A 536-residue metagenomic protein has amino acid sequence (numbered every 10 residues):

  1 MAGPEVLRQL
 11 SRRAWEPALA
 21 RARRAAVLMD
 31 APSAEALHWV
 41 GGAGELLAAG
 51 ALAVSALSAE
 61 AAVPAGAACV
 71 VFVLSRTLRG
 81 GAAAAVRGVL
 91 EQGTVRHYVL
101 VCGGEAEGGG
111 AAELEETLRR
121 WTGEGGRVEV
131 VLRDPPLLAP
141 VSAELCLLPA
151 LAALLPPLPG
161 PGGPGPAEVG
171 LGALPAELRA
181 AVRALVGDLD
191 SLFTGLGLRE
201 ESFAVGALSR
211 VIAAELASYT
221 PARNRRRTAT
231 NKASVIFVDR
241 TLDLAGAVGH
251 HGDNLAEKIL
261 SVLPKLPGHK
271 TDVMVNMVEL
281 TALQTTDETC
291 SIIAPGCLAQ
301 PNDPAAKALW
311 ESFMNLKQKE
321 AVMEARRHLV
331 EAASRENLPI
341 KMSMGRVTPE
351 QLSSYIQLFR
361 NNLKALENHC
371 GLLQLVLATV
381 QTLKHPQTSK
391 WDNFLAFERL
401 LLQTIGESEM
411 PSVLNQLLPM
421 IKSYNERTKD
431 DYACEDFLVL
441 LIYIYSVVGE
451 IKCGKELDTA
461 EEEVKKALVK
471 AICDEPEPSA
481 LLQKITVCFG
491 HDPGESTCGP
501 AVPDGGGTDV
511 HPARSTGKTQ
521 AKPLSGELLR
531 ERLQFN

Functional and structural regions predicted by a protein language model:
M1-N536: Extended, well-folded catalytic/binding cores that form a central cleft or groove in large enzyme and scaffold domains
